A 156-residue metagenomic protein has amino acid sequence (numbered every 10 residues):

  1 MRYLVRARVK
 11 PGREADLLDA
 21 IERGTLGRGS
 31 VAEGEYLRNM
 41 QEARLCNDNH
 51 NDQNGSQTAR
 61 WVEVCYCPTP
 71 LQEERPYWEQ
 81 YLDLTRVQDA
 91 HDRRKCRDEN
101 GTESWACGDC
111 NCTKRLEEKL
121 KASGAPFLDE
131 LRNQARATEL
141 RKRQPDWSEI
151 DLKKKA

Functional and structural regions predicted by a protein language model:
M1-A59, V64-W78, D98-A156: Short S/T/G/P-rich N-terminal loop/turn motif that feeds into the first structured element of a domain
D83-S104: Conserved short beta-strand edge segments in small beta-sheet-based binding/regulatory domains
